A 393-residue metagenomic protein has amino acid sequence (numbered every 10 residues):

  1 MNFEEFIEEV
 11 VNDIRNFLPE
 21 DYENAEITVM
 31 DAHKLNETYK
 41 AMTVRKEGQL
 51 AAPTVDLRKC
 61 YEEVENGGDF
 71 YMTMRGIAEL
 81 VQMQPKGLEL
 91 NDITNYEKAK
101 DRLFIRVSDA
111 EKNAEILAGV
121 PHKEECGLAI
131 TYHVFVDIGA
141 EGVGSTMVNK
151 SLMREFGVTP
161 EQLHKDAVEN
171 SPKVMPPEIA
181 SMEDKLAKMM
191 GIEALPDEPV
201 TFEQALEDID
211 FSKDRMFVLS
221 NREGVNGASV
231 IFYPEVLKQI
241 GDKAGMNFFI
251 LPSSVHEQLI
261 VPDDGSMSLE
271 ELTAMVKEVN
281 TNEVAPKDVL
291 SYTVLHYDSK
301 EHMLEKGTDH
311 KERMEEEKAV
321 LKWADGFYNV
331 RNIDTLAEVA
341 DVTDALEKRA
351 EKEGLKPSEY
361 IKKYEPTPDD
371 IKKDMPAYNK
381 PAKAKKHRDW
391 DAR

Functional and structural regions predicted by a protein language model:
M1-K34, K40: N-terminal alpha-helical "arm" segments
M1-N12, R313-A392: Gram-negative host-targeted secretion-system effectors, predominantly Type III and Type IV, recognized via long
A25-V218: Charged, alpha-helical interface segments at or near domain boundaries
Y39-R45, V294-H296, A319-K322: Short polybasic amphipathic segments
L50-Y61, E305-D309, N329-E338: Short amphipathic beta-strand/extended segments with alternating polar/hydrophobic composition
S212-S220, P252-P262, W323-V330: Short glycine-rich, basic-tinged beta-strand/loop micro-motifs
R222-K318: C-terminal structured domains
Q258-P262, R388-R393: Histidine-centered divalent-metal-coordination microenvironment in nucleic-acid enzymes
